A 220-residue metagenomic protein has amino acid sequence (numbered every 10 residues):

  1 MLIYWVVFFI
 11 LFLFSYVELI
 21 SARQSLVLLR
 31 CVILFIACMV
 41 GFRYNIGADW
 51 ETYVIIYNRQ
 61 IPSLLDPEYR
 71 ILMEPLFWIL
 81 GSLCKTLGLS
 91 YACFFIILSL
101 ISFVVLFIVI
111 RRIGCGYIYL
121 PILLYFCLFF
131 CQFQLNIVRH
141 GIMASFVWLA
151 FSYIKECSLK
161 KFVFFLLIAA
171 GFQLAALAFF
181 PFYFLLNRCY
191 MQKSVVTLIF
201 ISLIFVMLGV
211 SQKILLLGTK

Functional and structural regions predicted by a protein language model:
M1-I36: Start-transfer (signal-anchor) and selected internal transmembrane alpha helices of multi-pass inner/ER membrane
R23-Q24, F107-C127: Transmembrane-helix signature of polytopic, membrane-embedded enzymes that assemble or transfer cell-envelope glycans
E51-I55, N187-K220: Alpha-helical transmembrane segments and terminal signal-anchor/GPI-anchor hydrophobic tails, characterized by long
E51-P62, D66-L89: Short hydrophobic/aromatic helix or loop-helix immediately within or flanking a transmembrane segment in polytopic
G81-C84, F94-V105, H140: Transmembrane alpha-helices of multi-pass, membrane-embedded glycan-processing enzymes that use lipid-linked
I118-I137, G141-W148, F172-A176: Membrane-embedded helix bundles of polyisoprenyl
V147-K161: Membrane-interface transmembrane helices that cradle and orient dolichyl/undecaprenyl
K161-L185: Membrane-interface alpha helices of multi-pass inner-membrane proteins
